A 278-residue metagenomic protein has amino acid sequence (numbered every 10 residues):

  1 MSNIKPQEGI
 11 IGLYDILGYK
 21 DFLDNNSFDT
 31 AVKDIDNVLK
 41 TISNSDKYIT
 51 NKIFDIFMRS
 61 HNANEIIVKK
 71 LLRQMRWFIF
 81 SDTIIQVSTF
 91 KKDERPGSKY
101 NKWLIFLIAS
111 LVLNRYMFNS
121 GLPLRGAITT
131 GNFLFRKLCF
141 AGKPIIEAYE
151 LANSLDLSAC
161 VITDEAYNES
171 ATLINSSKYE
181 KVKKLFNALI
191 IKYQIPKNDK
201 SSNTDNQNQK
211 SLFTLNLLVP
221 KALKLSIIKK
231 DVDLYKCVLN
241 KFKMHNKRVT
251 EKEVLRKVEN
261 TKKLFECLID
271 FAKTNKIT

Functional and structural regions predicted by a protein language model:
S2-V112, N119: Catalytic NTP-binding/metal-coordinating core of nucleotidyl cyclase/transferase enzymes
Y19, F133, Y167: Short, solvent-exposed loop/turn segments at secondary-structure junctions
F22-D24, T89, R136-K143, A171-I174: A short acidic (Asp/Glu
I79-Q86, L122-L134: A short glycine-enriched loop-to-beta-strand structural element that forms part of the catalytic core of nucleotide
T89-K99, A127-C139: Catalytic strand-loop-helix junctions within cyclic-nucleotide turnover domains
K99-L104, N114, F135-A152: Catalytic-core segments of nucleotide cyclases and related cyclic-nucleotide turnover enzymes
R115-G126, T130, I145-A166: Catalytic/regulatory signature loops of cyclic-dinucleotide turnover enzymes and related class III nucleotidyl cyclases
L157-C160, D164-T278: Intrinsically disordered, glycine/charged-rich C-terminal tails and inter-domain linkers that flank nucleotidyl cyclase
